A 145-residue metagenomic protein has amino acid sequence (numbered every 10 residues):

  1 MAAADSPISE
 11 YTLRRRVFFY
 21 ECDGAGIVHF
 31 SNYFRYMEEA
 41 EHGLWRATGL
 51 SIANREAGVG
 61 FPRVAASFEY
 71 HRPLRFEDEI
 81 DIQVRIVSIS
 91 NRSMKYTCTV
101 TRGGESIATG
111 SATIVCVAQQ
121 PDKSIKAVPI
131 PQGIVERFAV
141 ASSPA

Functional and structural regions predicted by a protein language model:
A2-D5, Y11-L13, L74-E79, V87-A145: HotDog/MaoC-like acyl-thioester-processing domains
A2-G43, A47: Catalytic strand-loop segment that frames the active site of acyl-thioester-processing enzymes
R15-F19, Y70, C116: Hydrophobic residues in beta-strands and at strand termini
V28, F61-R63, I107: A broad, structural micro-motif
W45-I52, V115: Glycine-rich, pocket-lining loop/helix-strand segments that form or immediately flank
I52-F61: Short, basic/aromatic beta-hairpin or loop at an interaction surface
V64-H71, I82-Q83: Short structured motifs
